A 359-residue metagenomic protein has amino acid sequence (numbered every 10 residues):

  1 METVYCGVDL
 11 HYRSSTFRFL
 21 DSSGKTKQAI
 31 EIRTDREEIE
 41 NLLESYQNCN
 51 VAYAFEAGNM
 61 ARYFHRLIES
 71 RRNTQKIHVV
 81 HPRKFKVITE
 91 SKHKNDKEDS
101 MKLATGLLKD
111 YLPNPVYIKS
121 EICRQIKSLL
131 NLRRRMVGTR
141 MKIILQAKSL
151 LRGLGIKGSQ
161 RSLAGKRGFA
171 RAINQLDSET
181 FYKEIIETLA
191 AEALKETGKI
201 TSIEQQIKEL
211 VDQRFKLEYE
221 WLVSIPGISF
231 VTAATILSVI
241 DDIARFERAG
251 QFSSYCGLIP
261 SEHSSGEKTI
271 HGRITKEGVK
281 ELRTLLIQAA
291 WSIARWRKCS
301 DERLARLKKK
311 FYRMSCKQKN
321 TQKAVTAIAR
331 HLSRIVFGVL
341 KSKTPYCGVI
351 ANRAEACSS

Functional and structural regions predicted by a protein language model:
E2-D21, L103: Gly/Thr-rich phosphate-binding beta-strand-loop-beta motif of the actin/hexokinase/Hsp70
K25-C49: Nucleic-acid-processing active sites and adjacent nucleic-acid-binding tracks, predominantly divalent metal-dependent
N41-I88: Conserved DEDDh/DEDDy metal-dependent 3′-5′ exonuclease domain
V79-P115, K268-E277: Short alpha-helix plus adjacent loop in nuclease-associated cores
A104-S128, G168-T180: A short, charged helix-loop
N131-W221: Glycine-rich, often acidic, oxyanion-interacting loops/wings at catalytic, nucleic-acid, or phospho-protein interfaces
W221-S224, F230, I236-K317, C357: Phosphate-backbone recognition surface of nucleic-acid-processing proteins
E267, K310-S359: Low-complexity, acidic/Ser/Thr- and charged residue-rich accessory regions of DNA metabolism proteins
